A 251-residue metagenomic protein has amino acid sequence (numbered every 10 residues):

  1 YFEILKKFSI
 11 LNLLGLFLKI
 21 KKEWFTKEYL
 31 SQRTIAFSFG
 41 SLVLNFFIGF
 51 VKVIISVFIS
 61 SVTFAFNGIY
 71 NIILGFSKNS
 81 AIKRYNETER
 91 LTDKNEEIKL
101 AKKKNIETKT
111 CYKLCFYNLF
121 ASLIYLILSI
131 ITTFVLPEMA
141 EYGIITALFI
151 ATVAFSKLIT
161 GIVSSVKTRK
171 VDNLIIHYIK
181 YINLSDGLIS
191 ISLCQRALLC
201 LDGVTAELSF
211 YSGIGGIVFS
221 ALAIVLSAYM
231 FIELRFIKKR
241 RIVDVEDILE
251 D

Functional and structural regions predicted by a protein language model:
F2-K7, I73-K94, F155-T168, F231-R235: Membrane-water interface of transmembrane alpha-helices
F2-L14, K19-K22, R235-D251: Short, highly charged, low-complexity non-transmembrane loops/tails of multi-pass membrane proteins
F37-L44, T110-I124, I179-S190: Select subsegments of transmembrane alpha-helices in polytopic membrane proteins, especially boundary-proximal
Y70-L74, A121-Y125, I144-V163, G187 (+1 more regions): Generic alpha-helical transmembrane segments
T92-F120: Juxtamembrane helix-capping/reentrant segments at transmembrane boundaries
L123-S129, L184-G203: Hydrophobic alpha-helical transmembrane segments in multi-pass integral membrane proteins
Y142-T146, S164-L188, V243-E246: Membrane-helix boundary/juxtamembrane motif in polytopic membrane proteins
E207-L226: Small-residue-rich transmembrane alpha-helices that serve as helix-helix interface/gating elements in multipass
